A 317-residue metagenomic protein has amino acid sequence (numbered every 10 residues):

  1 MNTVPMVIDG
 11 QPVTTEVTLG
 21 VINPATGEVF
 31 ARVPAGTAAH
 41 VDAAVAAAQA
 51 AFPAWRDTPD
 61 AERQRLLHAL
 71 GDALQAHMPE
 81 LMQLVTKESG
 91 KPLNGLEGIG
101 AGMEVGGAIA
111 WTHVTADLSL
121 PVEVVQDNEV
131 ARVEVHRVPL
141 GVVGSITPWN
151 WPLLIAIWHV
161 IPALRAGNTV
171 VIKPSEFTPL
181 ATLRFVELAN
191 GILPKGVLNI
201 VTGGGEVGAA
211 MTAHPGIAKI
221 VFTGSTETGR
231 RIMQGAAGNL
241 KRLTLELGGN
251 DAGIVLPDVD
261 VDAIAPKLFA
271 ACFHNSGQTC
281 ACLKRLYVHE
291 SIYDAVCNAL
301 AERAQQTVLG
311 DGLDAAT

Functional and structural regions predicted by a protein language model:
M1-V125, E129-A131: N-terminal Rossmann-like NAD(P)+-binding subdomain of aldehyde/semialdehyde dehydrogenases
I22, G224, V288: A conserved hydrophobic position in a structured secondary element of the catalytic/binding core that shapes
G27, R63, V85, G167 (+5 more regions): Residue-level signal for inorganic ion chemistry
P34, A38, W151, H274: Glycine-rich phosphate/pyrophosphate-binding beta-alpha loops
V45, Q64-G71, Q75, M82 (+9 more regions): Hydrophobic face of alpha-helices
F52, R56, G71-M78, M82-V85 (+9 more regions): Structural signal for hydrophobic packing residues in well-ordered secondary-structure cores of soluble enzyme domains
V122-A263: Rossmann-like NAD(P) dinucleotide-binding subdomain of oxidoreductase/dehydrogenase enzymes
E227-T317: ALDH superfamily catalytic-core signature
